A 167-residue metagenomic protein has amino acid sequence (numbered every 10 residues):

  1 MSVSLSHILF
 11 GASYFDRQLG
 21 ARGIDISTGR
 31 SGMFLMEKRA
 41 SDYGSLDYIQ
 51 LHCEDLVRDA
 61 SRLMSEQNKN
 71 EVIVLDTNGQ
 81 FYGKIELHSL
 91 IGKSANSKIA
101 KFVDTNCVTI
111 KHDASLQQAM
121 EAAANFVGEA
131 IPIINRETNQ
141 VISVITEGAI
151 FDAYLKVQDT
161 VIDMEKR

Functional and structural regions predicted by a protein language model:
M1-Q50, V157-R167: Membrane-interfacial segments at transmembrane helix termini in multi-pass membrane proteins
S2, I91, A100-V103, F151: Conserved protein kinase catalytic domain
G11, E129-A130, V141: Short beta-strands and strand-coil junctions in structured, solvent-facing domains, enriched
M36-Y48, Y82, N96-C107, A114 (+1 more regions): Bateman (tandem CBS) regulatory domains
R39, L56, E86, K98-I99 (+1 more regions): A diffuse structural propensity rather than consistent per-protein peaks
Q50-K69, L75-D76, G92-S94, T109-R136 (+1 more regions): The conserved cystathionine-beta-synthase
Y82-L90, I142-F151: Short hydrophobic beta-strand motif reused across regulatory alpha/beta modules
